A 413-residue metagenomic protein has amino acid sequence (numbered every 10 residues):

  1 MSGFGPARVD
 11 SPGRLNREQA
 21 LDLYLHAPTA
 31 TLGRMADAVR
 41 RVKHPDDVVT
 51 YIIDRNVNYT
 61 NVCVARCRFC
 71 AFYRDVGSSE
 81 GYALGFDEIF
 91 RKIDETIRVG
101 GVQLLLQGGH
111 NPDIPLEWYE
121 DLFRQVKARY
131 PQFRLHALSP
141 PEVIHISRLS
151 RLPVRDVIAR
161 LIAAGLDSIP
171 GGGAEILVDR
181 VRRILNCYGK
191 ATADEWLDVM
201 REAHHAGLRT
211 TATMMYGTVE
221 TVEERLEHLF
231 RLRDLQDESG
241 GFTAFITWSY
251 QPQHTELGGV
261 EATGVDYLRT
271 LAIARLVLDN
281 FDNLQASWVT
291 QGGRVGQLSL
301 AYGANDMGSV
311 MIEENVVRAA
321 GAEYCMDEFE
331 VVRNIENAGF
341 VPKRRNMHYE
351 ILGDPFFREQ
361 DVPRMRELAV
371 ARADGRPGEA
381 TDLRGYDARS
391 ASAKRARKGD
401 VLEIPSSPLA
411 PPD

Functional and structural regions predicted by a protein language model:
M1-A30, I97, Q236-D413: Auxiliary Fe-S-binding modules of radical SAM enzymes
G33-G77, G81-Q107, I169: N-terminal pre-triad scaffold of radical SAM enzymes
Y51-V57, R74-E80, Q107-L116, Y250-T255 (+1 more regions): Glycine-rich, proline-tolerant flexible connector loops at the mouths of alpha/beta enzymes
E80-A83, P115-E117, S147-R151, R183-I184 (+3 more regions): Short, solvent-exposed loop/turn segments at secondary-structure boundaries
I93, E120-R124, I158-A159, L197-M200 (+5 more regions): Generic structural signal for well-ordered alpha-helices, preferentially at hydrophobic/aromatic core positions
G101-M200, H204-R209, T218-V219, N283: Conserved SAM/AdoMet-binding glycine-rich loop
L104-L105, T211-T213, D306-V310: Short hydrophobic alpha-helical runs that function as membrane-insertion/retention elements
G108, Y130, I162-A174, D194-E256 (+2 more regions): Conserved C-terminal portion of the radical SAM core fold that forms the substrate/S-adenosylmethionine-binding
